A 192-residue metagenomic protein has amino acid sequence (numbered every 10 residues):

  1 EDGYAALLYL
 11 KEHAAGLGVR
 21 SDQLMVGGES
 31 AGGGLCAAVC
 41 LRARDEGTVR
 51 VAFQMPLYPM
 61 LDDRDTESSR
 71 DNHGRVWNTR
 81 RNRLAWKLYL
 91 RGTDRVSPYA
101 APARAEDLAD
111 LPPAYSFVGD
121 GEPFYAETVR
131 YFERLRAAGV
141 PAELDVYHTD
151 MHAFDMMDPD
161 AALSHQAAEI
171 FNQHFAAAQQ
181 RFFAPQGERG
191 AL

Functional and structural regions predicted by a protein language model:
E1-L192: Alpha/beta-hydrolase superfamily serine-hydrolase fold, recognizing
